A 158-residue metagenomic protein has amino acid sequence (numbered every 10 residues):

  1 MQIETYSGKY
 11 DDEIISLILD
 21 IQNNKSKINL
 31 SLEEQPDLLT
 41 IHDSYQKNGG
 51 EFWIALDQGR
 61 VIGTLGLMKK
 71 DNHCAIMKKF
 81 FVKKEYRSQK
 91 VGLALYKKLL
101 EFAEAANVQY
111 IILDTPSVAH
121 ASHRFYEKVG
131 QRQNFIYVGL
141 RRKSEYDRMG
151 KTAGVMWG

Functional and structural regions predicted by a protein language model:
M1-D12, G154-G158: Conserved N-terminal entry element of GNAT/NAT acetyltransferase domains
T5-K78, K83-K84, Y96-K98, F102 (+1 more regions): Acetyl-CoA-dependent GNAT
K83-Q89, S117-H120: Active-site acidic-Proline motif in GNAT/NAT acetyltransferases
A103-T115: Conserved GNAT acetyl-CoA-binding A-motif
L113-S122, G139-S144: Conserved beta-strand-loop-alpha-helix junction that forms the acyl-donor binding cleft
E127-F135: Conserved acetyl-CoA-binding loop of GNAT-fold acetyltransferases
K143-G158: Terminal substrate-recognition subdomain of acyl/acetyltransferases
